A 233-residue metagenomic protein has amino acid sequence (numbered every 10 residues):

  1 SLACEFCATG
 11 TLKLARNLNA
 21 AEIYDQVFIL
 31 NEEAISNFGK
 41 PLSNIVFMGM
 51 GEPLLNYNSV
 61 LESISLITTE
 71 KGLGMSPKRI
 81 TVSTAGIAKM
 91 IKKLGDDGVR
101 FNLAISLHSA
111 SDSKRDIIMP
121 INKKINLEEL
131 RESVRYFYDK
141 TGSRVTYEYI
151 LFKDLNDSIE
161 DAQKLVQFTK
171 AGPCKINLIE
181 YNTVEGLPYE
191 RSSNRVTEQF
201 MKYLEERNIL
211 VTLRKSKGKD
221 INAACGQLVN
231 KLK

Functional and structural regions predicted by a protein language model:
S1-E22: Canonical Radical SAM [4Fe-4S] cluster-binding loop centered on the CxxxCxxC motif and its immediate flanking residues
L12, G51-P53, A88, D220 (+1 more regions): Gly/Ser/Thr-rich beta-alpha loop segments that engage phosphate groups in nucleotides
A20-A21, D25-S36: Ferredoxin-type iron-sulfur electron-transfer modules in oxidoreductases and energy-metabolism complexes
N31-R207: Conserved AdoMet/S-adenosylmethionine-binding subsite of the radical SAM
L178, L213-K215: A structural preference for short, hydrophobic beta-strand core positions in alpha/beta folds
E206, S216-K233: Radical SAM enzyme core and accessory elements
L210: C-terminal interaction modules of eukaryotic adaptor/scaffold proteins
